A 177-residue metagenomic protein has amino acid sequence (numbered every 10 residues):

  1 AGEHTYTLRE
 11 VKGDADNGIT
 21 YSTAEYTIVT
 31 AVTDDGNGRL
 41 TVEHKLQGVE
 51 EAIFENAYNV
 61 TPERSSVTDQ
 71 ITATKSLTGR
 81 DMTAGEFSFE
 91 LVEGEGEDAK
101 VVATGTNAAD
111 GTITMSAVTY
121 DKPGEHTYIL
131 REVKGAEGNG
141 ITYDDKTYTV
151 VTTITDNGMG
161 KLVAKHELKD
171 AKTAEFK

Functional and structural regions predicted by a protein language model:
A1-K177: Solvent-exposed loop/turn and edge beta-strand elements of beta-rich ligand-binding domains
